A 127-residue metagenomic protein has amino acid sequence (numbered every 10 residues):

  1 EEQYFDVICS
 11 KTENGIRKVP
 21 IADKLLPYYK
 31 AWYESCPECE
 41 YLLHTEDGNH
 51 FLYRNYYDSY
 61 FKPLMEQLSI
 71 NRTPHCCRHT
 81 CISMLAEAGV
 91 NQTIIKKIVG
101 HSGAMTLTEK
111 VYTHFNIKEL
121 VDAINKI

Functional and structural regions predicted by a protein language model:
E1-A31: Conserved tyrosine-mediated DNA breakage-rejoining catalytic core shared by Y-recombinases
F5, T80, T106-K110: Positions in alpha-helical segments
V7, L43, Y112, I127: Short clusters of hydrophobic/aromatic residues that line enzyme substrate/ligand-binding pockets
K11-E13, G48-N49, Y112: Pocket-edge positions in alpha/beta enzyme catalytic cores
V19, Y33-L42, D47-F51, D58-M105: Short, basic (Lys/Arg/His-rich) helix/loop patches that form interaction surfaces in the mid-to-C-terminal regions
A22, H79, I117: ATP/adenylate-binding site constellation spanning eukaryotic-like Ser/Thr protein kinases, ABC-transporter
L25, Y57, N116-E119: Hydrophobic/aromatic residues within well-ordered alpha-helical segments
V99-K126: Catalytic-site neighborhood detector that most strongly recognizes the C-terminal catalytic loop/helix of tyrosine
